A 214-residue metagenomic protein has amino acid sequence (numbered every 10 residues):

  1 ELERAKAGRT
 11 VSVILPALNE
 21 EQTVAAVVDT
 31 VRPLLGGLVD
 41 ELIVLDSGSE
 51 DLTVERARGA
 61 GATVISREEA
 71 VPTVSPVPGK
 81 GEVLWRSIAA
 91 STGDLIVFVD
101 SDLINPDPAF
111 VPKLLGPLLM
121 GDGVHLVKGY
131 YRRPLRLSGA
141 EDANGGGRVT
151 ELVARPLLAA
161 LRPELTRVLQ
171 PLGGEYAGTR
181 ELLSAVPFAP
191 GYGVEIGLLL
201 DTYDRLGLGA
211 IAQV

Functional and structural regions predicted by a protein language model:
E1-T30: N-proximal low-complexity "stem/linker" segments adjacent to membrane-targeting elements
T10-S12, E41, T202: Cell-envelope/extracellular polymer assembly enzymes that use nucleotide-activated donors
D29-V39: Short, acidic, metal-binding catalytic loop of nucleotide-sugar glycosyltransferases
D40, V54-E82, A90: Conserved donor nucleotide-binding strand/loop of the catalytic core
D46-V54: A conserved acidic beta->alpha catalytic loop
P72-K80, L84-R86, P106-R180: Acceptor/aglycone-binding surface of glycosyltransferases and processive sugar-polymer synthases
I96: Short aromatic/hydrophobic "clamp" motif used to bind/position activated sugar donors
P190, L200-V214: Catalytic donor-sugar/metal-binding loop of nucleotide-sugar-dependent glycosyltransferases
